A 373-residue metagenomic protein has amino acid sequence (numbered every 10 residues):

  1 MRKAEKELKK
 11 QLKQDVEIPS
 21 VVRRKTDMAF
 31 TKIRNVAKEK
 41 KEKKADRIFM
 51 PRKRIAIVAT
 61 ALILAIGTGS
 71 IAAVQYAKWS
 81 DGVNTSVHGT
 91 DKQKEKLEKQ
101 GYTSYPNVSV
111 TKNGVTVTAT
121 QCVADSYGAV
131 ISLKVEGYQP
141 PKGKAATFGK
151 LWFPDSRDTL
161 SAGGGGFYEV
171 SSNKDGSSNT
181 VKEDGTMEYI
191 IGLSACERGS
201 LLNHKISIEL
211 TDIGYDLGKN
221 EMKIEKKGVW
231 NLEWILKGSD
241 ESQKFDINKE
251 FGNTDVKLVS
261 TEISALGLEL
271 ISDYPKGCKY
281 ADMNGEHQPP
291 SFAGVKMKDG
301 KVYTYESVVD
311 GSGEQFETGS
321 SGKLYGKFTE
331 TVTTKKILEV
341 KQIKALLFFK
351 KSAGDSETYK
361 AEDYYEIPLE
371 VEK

Functional and structural regions predicted by a protein language model:
A4-Q14, R24-T26, F30, R34 (+1 more regions): Alpha-helical, hydrophobic structural elements that either
T31-M50: Juxtamembrane low-complexity tails/linkers enriched in Ser/Thr-Pro and polybasic
K44-V74: Internal signal-anchor transmembrane helix that establishes type II topology
